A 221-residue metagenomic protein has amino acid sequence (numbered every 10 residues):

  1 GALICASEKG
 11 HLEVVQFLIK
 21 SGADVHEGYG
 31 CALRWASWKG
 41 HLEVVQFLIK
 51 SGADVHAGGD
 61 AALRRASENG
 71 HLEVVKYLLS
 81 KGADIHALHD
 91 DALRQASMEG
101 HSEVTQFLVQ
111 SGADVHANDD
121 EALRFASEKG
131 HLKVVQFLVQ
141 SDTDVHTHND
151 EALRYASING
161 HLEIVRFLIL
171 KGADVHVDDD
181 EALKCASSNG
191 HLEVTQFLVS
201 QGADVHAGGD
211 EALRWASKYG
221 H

Functional and structural regions predicted by a protein language model:
G1-I4, H26-R34, H56-R64, H86-Q95 (+4 more regions): Ankyrin-repeat boundary/"N-cap" motif
G1-S21, S51, S111, Q201 (+1 more regions): Low-complexity/repetitive intrinsically disordered segments
E13-V14, E43-V44, E73-V74, E103-V104 (+3 more regions): Conserved ankyrin/ankyrin-like repeat signature
